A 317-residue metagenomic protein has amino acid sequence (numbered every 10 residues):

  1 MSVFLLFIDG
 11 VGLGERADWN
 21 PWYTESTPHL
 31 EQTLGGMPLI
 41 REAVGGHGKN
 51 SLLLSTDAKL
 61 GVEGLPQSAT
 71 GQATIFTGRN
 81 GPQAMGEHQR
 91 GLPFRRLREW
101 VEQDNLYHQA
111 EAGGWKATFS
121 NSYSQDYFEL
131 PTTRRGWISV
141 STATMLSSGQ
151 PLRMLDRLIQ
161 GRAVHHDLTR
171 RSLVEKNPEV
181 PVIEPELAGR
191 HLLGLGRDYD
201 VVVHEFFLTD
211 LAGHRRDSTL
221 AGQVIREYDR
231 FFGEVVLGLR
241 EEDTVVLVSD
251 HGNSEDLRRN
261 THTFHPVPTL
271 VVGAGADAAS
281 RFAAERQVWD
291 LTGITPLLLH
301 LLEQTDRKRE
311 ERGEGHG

Functional and structural regions predicted by a protein language model:
M1-G317: Feature captures the catalytic ectodomains and active-site-proximal regions of enzymes that hydrolyze or transfer
